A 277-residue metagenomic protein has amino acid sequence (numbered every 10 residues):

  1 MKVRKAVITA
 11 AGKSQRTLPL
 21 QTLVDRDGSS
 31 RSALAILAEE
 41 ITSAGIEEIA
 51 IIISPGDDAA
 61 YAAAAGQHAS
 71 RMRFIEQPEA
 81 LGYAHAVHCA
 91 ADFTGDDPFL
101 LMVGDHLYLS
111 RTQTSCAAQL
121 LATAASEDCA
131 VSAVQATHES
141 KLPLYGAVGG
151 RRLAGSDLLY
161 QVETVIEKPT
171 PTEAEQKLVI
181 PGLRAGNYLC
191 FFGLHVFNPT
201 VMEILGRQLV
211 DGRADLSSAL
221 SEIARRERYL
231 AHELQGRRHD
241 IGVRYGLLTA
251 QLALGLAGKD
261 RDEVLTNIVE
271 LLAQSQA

Functional and structural regions predicted by a protein language model:
M1-R16, T22-L101, L107-T112: Conserved N-terminal catalytic core of the sugar/cofactor nucleotidyltransferase
L34, A90, D105, V148 (+2 more regions): Residue-level signal for inorganic ion chemistry
S43, G66, D92-G95, A125-S126 (+5 more regions): Generic secondary-structure signature for well-ordered alpha-helical cores
R71-R73, Q161, R228-L230: Conserved beta-strand segments of alpha/beta enzyme cores
I75-Q77, A133-V134, H232-L234: Conserved beta-strand termini and adjacent loop/short-helix elements that scaffold enzyme active sites in alpha/beta
V87-F93, L144-G150, V179-L183, Y245-A250: Short, surface-exposed amphipathic charged segments that create phosphate/polyanion-binding patches used for binding
S110-H195, P199, E203, R207-Q208: Conserved core of the sugar-phosphate nucleotidyltransferase
A174-A277: Conserved alpha/beta core of the MobA/IspD/sugar-nucleotide pyrophosphorylase nucleotidyltransferase superfamily
